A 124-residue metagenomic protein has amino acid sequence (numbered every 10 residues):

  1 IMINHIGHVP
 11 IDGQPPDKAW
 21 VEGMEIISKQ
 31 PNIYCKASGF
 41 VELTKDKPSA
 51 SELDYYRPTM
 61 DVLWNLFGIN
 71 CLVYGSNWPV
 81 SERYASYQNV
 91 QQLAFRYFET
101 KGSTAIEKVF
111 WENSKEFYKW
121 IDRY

Functional and structural regions predicted by a protein language model:
I1-V73, D122: Catalytic pocket-lining loop regions of alpha/beta-barrel enzymes, especially the amidohydrolase/enolase/GH5 lineages
H5, C35, N77, I106 (+1 more regions): Divalent metal-coordination and catalytic microenvironments
V41-E42, W78-S81: Short Gly/Pro-enriched loop/turn and capping motifs at secondary-structure junctions
D61-V62, L66-V73, E82-Y124: Mid-to-C-terminal alpha-helical segments outside catalytic/metal-binding sites
